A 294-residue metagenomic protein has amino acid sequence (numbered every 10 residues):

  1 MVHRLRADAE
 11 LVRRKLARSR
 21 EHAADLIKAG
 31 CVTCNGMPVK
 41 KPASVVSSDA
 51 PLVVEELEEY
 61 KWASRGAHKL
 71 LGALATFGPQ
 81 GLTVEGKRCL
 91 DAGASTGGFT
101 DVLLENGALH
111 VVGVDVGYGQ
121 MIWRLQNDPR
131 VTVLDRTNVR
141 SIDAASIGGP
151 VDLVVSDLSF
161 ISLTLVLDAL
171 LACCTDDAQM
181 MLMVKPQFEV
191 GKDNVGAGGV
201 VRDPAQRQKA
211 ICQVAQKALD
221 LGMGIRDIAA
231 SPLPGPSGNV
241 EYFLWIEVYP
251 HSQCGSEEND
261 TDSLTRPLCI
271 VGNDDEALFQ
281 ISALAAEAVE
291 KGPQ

Functional and structural regions predicted by a protein language model:
M1-A50, R88-C89: A basic, amphipathic helix-loop patch mediating RNA/tRNA/ribosome contacts
T83-S95: Conserved class I S-adenosyl-L-methionine
G97-G98, G119: Glycine-rich SAM-binding Motif I of class I
V102-H110: Conserved S-adenosyl-L-methionine
L109-L165: S-adenosyl-L-methionine
T164-M181: A short glycine-rich, Lys/Arg-flanked "PGG" loop and its adjoining helix->strand segment in the class I
P186-R202: Short, glycine-/aromatic-enriched active-site segment of Class I SAM-dependent methyltransferases
V240, W245-Q294: Flexible, glycine-/basic-rich loop-and-beta segments that form/coincide with the SAM-dependent methyltransferase
